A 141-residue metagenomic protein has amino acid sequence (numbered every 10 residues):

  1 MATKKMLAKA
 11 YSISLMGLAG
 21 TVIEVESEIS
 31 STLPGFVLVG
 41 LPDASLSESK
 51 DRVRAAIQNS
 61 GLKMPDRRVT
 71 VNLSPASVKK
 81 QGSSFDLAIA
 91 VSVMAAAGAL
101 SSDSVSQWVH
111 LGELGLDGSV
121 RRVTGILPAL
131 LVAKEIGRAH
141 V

Functional and structural regions predicted by a protein language model:
M1-H140: Peripheral, non-AAA+ core regions of ATP-driven protein-machinery
